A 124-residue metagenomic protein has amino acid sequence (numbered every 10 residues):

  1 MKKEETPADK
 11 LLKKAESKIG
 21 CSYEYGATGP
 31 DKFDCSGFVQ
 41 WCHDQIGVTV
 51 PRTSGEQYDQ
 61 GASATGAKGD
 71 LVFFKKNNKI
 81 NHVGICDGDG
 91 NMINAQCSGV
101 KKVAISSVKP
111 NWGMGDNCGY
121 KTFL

Functional and structural regions predicted by a protein language model:
M1-K2, P51: Short, intrinsically disordered low-complexity segments
K2-D9, G29-F33: Soluble non-cytosolic domains of exported or imported proteins
T6, K13, R52-A64, I80-L124: Aromatic- and glycine-rich peptidoglycan recognition patches
A8, L12, S36-V39: A general structural signal for well-ordered alpha-helical packing
S17-K68, G115-C118: Catalytic cysteine-centered active-site loop
Y25-G26, F74, A95: Thr-Gly-centered strand-to-loop micro-motif
